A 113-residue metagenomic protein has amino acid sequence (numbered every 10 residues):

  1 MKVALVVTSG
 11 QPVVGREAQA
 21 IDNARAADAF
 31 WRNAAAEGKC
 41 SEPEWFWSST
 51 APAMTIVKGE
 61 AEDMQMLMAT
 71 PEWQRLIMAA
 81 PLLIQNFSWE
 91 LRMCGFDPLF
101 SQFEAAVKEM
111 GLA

Functional and structural regions predicted by a protein language model:
M1-P52, G59-A69, W89-A113: Short S/T/G/P-rich N-terminal loop/turn motif that feeds into the first structured element of a domain
D28, E72-A79: A common structural junction motif
L76-C94: Conserved short beta-strand edge segments in small beta-sheet-based binding/regulatory domains
